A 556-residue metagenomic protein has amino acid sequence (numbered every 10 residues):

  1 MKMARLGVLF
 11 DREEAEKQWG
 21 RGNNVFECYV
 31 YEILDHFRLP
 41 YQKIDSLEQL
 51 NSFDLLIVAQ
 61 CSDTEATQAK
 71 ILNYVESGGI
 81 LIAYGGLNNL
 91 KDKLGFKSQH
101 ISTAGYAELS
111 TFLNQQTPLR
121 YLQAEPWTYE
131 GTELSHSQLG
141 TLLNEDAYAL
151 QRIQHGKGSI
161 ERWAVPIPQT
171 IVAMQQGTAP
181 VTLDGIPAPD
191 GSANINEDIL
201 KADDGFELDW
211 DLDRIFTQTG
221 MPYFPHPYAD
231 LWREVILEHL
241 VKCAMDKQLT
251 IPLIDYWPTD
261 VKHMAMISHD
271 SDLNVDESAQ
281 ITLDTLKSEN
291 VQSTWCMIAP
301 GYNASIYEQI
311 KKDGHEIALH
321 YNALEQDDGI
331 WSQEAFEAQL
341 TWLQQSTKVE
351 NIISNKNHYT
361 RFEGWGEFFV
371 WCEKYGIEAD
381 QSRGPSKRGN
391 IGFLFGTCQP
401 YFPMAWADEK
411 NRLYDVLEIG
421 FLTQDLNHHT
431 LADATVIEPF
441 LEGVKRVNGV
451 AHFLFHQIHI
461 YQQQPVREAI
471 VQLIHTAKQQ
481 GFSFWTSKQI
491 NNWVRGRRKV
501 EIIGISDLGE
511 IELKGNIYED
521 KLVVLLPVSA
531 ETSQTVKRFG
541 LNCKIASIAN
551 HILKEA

Functional and structural regions predicted by a protein language model:
K2-F10, E14-A15, H36, I80 (+2 more regions): A glycine-centered loop/beta-turn motif at secondary-structure junctions
L9, A15-L94: Helical hinge/lid and interdomain linker segments adjacent to catalytic or ligand-binding clefts that mediate domain
S62-L143, R152-H155: A glycine-rich, often tryptophan-bearing local segment used as a flexible ligand/cofactor-contacting loop or short
I101-A104, L109-G131, Y148-H155, V349-V444: Active-site-adjacent pocket scaffolds in enzyme catalytic domains
E197-S293, N303, A323: An acidic-aromatic substrate-binding cleft motif
K262-A265, D276-E277, D284-F369, E378-F393 (+2 more regions): Metal-dependent polysaccharide deacetylase catalytic core of the NodB/CE4 family, i.e., the active-site-bearing domain
A407-Q489: Catalytic grooves of carbohydrate-active enzymes
K488-V528: Surface beta-strand/loop "capping" patches
